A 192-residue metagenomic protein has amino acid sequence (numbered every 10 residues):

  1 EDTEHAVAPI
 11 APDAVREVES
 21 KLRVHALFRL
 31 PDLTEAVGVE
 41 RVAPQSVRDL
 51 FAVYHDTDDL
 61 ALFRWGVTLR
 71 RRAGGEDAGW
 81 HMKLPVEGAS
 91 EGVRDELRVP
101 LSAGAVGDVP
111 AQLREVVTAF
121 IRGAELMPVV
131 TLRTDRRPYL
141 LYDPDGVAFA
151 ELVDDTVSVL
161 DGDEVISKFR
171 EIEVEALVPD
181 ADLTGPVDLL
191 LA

Functional and structural regions predicted by a protein language model:
E1-A192: Phosphate-end processing signature that detects enzymes handling 5′-triphosphorylated RNA and polyphosphate
